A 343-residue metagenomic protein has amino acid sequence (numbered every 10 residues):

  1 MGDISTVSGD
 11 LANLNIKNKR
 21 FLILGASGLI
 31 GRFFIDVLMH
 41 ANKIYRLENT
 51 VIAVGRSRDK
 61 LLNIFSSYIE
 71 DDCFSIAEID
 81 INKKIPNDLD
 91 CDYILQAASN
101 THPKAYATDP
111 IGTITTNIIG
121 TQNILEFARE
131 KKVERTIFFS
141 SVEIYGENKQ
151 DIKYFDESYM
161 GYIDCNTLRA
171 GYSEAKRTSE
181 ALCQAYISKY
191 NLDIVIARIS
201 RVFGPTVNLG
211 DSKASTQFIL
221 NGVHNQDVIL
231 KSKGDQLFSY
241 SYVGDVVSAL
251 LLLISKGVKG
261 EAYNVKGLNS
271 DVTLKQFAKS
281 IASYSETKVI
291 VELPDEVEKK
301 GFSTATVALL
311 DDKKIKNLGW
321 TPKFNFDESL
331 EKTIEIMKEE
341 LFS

Functional and structural regions predicted by a protein language model:
M1-N15, D36, R46-N49, F326-S343: Amphipathic terminal alpha-helices
R20-H40: N-terminal Rossmann NAD(P)H-binding glycine-rich loop of SDR-like oxidoreductase domains
E78-T116: NAD(P)H-binding glycine-rich loop region in Rossmannoid oxidoreductase-like domains and their noncatalytic homologs
Q96, Q122-R169: Conserved Rossmann-fold NAD(P)-dependent oxidoreductase catalytic core, especially the SDR/UDP-sugar
S141, E180-P205, T216: Conserved beta-loop-beta element that borders a ligand/cofactor-binding pocket
K149, R177, F203-Q217, Q226 (+4 more regions): Glycine/proline-rich active-site loop of Rossmann-fold NAD(P)-dependent oxidoreductases
V243, Q276, E298-T321: Conserved C-terminal active-site "lid" loop/helix of NAD(P)H-dependent oxidoreductases that clamps the redox cofactor
K256-K299: Mid/C-terminal beta-alpha module of Rossmann-like enzyme folds, strongest in SDR-family dehydrogenases/epimerases
